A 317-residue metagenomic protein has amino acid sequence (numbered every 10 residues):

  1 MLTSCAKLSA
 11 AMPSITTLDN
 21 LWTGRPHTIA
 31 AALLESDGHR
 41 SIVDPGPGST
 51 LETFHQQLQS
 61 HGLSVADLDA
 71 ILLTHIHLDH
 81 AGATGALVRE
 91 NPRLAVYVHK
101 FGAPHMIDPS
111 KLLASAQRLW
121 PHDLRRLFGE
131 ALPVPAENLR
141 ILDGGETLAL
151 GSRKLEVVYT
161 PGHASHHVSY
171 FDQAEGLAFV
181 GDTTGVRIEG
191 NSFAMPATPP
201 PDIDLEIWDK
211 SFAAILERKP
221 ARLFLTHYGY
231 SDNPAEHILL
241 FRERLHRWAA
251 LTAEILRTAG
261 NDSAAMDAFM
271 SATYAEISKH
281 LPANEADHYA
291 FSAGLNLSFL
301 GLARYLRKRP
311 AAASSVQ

Functional and structural regions predicted by a protein language model:
L2, A6, M106-V158, F212: Metallo-beta-lactamase
A6-H61, D67, Y170-V180: Conserved beta-strand hairpin/beta-sheet module of binuclear metal-dependent hydrolase folds, prominently
S41-V43, L72, V96, L177-F179 (+1 more regions): Residue-level marker for buried hydrophobic side chains located in beta-strands that build the well-ordered beta-sheet
P47, K154-Y159, S165-A235: Metallo-beta-lactamase
D67-D79: Metallo-beta-lactamase
G82-N91, D108-P109: Metal-dependent catalytic neighborhoods of phosphoester/phosphodiester hydrolases
P234-E243: Histidine/acidic-residue-rich catalytic or RNA/ligand-binding cores of hydrolases and nuclease-related proteins
E254-Q317: C-terminal regulatory/interaction regions
